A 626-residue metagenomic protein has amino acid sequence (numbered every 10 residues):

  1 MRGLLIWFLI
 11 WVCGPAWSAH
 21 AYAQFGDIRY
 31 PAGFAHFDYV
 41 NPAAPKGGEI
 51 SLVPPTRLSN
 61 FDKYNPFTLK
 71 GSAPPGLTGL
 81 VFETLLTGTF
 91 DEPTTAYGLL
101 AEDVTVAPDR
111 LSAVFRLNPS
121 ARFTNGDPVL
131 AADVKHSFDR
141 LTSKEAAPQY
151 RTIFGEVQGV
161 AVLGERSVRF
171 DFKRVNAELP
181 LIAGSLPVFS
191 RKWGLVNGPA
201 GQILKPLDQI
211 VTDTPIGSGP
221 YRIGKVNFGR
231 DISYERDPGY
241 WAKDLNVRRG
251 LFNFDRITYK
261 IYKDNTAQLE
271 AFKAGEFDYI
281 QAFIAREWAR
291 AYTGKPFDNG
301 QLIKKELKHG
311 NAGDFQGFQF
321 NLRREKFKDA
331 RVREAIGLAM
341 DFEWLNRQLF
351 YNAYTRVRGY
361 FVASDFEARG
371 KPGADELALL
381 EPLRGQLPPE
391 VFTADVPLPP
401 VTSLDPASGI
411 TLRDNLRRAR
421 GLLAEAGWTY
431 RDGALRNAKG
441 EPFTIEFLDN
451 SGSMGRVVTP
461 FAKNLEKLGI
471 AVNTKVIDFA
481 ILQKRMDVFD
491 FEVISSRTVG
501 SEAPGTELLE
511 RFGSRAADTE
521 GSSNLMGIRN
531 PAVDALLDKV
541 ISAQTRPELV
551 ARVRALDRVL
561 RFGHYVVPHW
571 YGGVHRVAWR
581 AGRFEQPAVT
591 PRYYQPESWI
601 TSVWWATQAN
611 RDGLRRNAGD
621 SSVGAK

Functional and structural regions predicted by a protein language model:
A19-P108, D139, I216: N-terminal lobe/hinge region of extracytoplasmic solute-binding protein
V40-P45, T68-G76, D103-A147, L163 (+4 more regions): Aromatic- and charge-enriched surface segment that lines or borders ligand/interaction sites
P54-T56, N227-I232, R236, L338-T402 (+3 more regions): Detector for C-terminal structural segments
G71, L77-E92, S185-L251, D255-R256 (+4 more regions): Gly/Pro-rich hinge or "lid" segments in bacterial periplasmic/extracellular proteins
G98-T105, T124, V129, I153 (+5 more regions): Aromatic-rich, solvent-exposed beta-strand/loop patch
R116, R151-A200, P220-N227, P372-Q386 (+1 more regions): Surface-exposed binding/hinge segments that line and control ligand-binding clefts or catalytic entry sites
N118, Q209, Y240-Y292, E334 (+4 more regions): Ligand-site clamp/hinge motif
V160-V162, G224-E235, K260-R324, R331-A335 (+3 more regions): Extracellular/periplasmic solute-recognition and catalytic clefts
